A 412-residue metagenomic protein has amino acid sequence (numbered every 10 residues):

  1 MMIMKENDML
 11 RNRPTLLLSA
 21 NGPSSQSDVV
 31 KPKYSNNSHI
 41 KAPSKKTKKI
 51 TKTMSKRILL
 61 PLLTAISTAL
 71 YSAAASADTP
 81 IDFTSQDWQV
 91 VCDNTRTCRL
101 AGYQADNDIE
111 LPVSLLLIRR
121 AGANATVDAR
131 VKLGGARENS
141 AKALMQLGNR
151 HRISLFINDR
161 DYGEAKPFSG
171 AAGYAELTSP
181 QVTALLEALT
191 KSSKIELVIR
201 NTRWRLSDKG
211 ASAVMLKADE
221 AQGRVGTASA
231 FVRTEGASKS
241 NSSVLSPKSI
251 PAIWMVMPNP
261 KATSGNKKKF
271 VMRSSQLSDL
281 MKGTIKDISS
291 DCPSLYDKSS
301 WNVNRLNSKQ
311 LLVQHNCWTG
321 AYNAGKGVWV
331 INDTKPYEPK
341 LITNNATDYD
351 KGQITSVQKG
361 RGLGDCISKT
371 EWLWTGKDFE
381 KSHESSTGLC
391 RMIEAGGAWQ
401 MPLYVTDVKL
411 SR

Functional and structural regions predicted by a protein language model:
R13-P14, K45-L62: Bacterial N-terminal signal peptides that target proteins for export
S76-S290, S300-V303, N307-Q310, A321 (+1 more regions): A generic "folded-domain core" signal
G283-D287, G327-P339, G376: Surface-exposed loop/turn elements that mediate protein-protein interactions on large endomembrane-trafficking
S308-N316, Q353-V357: Acidic/hydrophobic-patterned starts of short beta strands in beta-sheet-rich repeat architectures
A321-W329, G364-T370: Structural motif
P339-R412: Short aromatic loop motif centered on NTY/YTY
